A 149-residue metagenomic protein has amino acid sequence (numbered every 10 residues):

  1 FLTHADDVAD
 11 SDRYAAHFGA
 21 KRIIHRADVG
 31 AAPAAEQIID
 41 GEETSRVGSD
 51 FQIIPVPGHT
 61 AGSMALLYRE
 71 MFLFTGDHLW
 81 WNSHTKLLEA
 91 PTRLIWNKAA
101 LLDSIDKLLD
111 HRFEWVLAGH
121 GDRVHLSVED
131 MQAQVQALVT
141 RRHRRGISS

Functional and structural regions predicted by a protein language model:
F1-S49, R141: Active-site HxH/HxHxD metal-binding segment of metal-dependent hydrolases
A20, D28-G30, D50-S148: Metallo-beta-lactamase
